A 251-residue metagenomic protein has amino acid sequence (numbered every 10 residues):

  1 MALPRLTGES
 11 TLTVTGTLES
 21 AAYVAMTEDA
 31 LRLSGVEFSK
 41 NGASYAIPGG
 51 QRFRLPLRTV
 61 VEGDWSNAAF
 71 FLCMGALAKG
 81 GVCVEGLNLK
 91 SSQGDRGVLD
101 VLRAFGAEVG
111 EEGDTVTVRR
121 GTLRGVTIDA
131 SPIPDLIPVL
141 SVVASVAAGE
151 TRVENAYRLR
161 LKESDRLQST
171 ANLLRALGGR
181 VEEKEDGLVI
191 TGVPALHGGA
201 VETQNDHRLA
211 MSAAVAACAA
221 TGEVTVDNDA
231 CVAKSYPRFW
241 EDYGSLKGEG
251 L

Functional and structural regions predicted by a protein language model:
M1-L251: Short, structured segments at the rim of ligand-binding sites
